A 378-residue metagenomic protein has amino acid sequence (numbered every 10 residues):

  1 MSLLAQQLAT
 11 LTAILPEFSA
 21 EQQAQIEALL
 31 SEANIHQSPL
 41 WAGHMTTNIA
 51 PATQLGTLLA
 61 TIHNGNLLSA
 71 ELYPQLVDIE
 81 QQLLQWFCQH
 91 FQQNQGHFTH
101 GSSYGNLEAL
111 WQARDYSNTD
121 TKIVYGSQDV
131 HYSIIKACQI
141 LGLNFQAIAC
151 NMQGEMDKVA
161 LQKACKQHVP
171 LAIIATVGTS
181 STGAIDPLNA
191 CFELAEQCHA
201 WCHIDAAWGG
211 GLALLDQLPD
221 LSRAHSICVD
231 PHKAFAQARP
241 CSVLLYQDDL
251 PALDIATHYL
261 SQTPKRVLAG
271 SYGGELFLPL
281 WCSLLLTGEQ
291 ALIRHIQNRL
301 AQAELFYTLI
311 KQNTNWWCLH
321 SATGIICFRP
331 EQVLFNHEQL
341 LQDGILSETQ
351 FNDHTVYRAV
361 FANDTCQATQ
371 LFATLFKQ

Functional and structural regions predicted by a protein language model:
M1-Q93, L346, H354-Y357: N-terminal entrance/gating region of PLP-dependent enzymes' catalytic architecture
A24, A28, T257-L268, Q290-K377: Conserved C-terminal alpha-helix-loop-beta "cap" of PLP-dependent enzymes that closes/shapes the active-site mouth
G56, Q81-Q85, L107-W111, I135 (+3 more regions): Predominant activation on well-ordered alpha-helical scaffold segments within soluble catalytic domains
N64-E71, Q93-H97, D120, F145-I148 (+3 more regions): Glycine- and acidic
S69-V77, T99, S103, V177-S181 (+1 more regions): Short acidic-aromatic active-site loops that bind/stabilize oxyanions
G101-D254: Conserved PLP-enzyme active-site core in the AAT-like
P170, Q197-H199, A224, A238-C241 (+4 more regions): Active-site lining segments that contact anionic ligands and/or coordinate catalytic metals
Q217-T314, H320: Active-site C-terminal subdomain of aminotransferase-like
